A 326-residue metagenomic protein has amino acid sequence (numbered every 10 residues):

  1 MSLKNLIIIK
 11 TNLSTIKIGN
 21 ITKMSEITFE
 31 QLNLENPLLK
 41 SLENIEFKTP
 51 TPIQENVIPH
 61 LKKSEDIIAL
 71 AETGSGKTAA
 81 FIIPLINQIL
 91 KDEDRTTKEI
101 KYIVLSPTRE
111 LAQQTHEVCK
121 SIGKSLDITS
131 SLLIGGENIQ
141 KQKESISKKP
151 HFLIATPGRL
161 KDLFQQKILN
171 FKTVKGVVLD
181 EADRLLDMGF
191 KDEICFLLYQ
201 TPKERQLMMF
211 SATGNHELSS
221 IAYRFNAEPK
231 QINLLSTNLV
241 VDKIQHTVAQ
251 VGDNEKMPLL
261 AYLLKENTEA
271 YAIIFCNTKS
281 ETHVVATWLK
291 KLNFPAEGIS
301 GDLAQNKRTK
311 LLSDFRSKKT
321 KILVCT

Functional and structural regions predicted by a protein language model:
M1-K17, M24-T326: Conserved helicase RecA-like core
